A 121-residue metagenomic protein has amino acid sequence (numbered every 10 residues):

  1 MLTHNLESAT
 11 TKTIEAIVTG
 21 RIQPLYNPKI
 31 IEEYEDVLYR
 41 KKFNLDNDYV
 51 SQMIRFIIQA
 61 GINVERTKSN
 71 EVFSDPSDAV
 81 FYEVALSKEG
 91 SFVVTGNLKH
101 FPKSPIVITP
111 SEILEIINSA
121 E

Functional and structural regions predicted by a protein language model:
M1-Y26: Short, well-structured N-terminal submotif of metal-dependent ribonuclease cores
S8, L25, D48, V72-P76 (+1 more regions): Residues at secondary-structure transition points
Y26-N27, N97: A secondary-structure boundary/capping signal
N27-K29, Y34: Glycine/small-residue-rich phosphate/adenosyl-binding loop
F43-N44: Membrane interface segments of multi-pass transport proteins and intramembrane proteases
N47-I58: Short, well-structured alpha-helical segments
I58-G96: Active-site neighborhoods of divalent-metal-dependent phosphate/nucleic-acid chemistry enzymes
S91-V94, L98-E121: Acidic, PIN/NYN-like endoribonuclease modules and their adjacent C-terminal/linker elements
